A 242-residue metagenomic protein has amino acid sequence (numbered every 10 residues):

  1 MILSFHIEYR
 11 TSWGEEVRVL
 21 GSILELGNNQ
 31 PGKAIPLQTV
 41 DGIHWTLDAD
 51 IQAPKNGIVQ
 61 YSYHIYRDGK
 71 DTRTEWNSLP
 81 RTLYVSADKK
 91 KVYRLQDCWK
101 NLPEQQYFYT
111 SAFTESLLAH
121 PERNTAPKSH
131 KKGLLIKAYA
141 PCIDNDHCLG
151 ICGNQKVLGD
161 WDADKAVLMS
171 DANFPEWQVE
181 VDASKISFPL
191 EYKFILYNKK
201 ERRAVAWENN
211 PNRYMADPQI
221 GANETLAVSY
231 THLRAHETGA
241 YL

Functional and structural regions predicted by a protein language model:
M1-Y9, Y107-C142: Basic K/R-rich, polyanion-interacting modules in nucleoproteins and related proteins
I2-H6, T46-D50, V92, L135-K137 (+2 more regions): Ser/Thr- (and often Asn-) enriched beta-sheet segments in non-cytosolic proteins
R10-N56, Y66-A87, C142-S187, Y197-I220: Aromatic-rich carbohydrate-binding modules that target alpha-glucans
G57-Y61, F188-Y192: Exposed beta-strand face motif in extracellular beta-rich ectodomains
V85-D97, D217-V228: Low-complexity, Pro/Ser/Thr- and charge-rich linker/hinge segments at domain boundaries
C98-F108: Intrinsically disordered, low-complexity glycine/proline-rich and charged
T231-T238: Conserved small/polar residues in nucleotide/adenosyl-binding loops
